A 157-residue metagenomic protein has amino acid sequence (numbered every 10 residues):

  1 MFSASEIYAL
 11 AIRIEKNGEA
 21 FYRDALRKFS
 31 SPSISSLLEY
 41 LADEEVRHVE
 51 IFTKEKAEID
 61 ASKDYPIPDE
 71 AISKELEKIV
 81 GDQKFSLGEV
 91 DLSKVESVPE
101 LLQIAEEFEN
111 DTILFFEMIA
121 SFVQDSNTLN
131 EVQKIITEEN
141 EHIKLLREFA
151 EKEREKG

Functional and structural regions predicted by a protein language model:
M1-G157: Non-heme di-metal
